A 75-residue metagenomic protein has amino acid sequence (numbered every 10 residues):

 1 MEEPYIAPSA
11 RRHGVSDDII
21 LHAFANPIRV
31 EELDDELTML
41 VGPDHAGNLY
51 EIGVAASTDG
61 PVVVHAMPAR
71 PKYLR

Functional and structural regions predicted by a protein language model:
M1-R75: Ribonuclease/tRNase effector modules and their secretory precursors
